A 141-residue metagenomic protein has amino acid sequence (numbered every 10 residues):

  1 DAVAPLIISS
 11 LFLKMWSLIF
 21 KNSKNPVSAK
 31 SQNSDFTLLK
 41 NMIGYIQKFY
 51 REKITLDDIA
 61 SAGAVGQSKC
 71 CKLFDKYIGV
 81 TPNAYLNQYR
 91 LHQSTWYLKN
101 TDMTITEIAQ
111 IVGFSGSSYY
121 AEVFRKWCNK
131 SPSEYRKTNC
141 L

Functional and structural regions predicted by a protein language model:
D1-I8, W16-G44, K48, E52 (+2 more regions): Short, Lys/Arg-enriched, Trp-marked, Pro/Gly-tolerant hinge/linker segments that flank
L11, L73, E122-V123: Residues within the DNA-recognition helix of helix-turn-helix
G44, K48, K53-D57, D75-A121 (+1 more regions): Terminal helix-turn-helix DNA-binding modules in bacterial transcription factors
A62-G63, V112-G113, F124: Core residues of bacterial helix-turn-helix
P82, S131-P132: Proline-centered helix-kink/hinge sites
